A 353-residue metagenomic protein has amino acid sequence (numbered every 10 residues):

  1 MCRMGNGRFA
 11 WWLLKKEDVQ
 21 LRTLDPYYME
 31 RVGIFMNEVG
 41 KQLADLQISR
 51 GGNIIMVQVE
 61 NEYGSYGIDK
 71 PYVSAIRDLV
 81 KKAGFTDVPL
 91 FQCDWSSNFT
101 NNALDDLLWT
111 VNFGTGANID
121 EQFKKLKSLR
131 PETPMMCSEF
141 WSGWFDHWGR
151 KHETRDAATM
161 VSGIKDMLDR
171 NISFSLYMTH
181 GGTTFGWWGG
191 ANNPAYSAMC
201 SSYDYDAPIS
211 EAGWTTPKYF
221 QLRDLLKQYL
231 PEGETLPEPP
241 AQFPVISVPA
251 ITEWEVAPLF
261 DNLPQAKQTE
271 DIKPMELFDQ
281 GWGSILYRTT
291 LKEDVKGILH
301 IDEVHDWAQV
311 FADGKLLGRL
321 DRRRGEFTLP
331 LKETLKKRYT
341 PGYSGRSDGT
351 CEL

Functional and structural regions predicted by a protein language model:
M1-L14, L104-G116, F260-L263, D271-I285 (+1 more regions): Contiguous N-terminal and early-domain "leader" segments and peripheral loops that mark the onset or edge of a domain
C2-R31, V39-L176: Substrate-binding/catalytic cleft of secreted carbohydrate-active enzymes, primarily glycoside hydrolases
Y28-A44, R50-Q58, G64, D69-V73 (+5 more regions): Carbohydrate-binding surfaces of carbohydrate-active enzymes
